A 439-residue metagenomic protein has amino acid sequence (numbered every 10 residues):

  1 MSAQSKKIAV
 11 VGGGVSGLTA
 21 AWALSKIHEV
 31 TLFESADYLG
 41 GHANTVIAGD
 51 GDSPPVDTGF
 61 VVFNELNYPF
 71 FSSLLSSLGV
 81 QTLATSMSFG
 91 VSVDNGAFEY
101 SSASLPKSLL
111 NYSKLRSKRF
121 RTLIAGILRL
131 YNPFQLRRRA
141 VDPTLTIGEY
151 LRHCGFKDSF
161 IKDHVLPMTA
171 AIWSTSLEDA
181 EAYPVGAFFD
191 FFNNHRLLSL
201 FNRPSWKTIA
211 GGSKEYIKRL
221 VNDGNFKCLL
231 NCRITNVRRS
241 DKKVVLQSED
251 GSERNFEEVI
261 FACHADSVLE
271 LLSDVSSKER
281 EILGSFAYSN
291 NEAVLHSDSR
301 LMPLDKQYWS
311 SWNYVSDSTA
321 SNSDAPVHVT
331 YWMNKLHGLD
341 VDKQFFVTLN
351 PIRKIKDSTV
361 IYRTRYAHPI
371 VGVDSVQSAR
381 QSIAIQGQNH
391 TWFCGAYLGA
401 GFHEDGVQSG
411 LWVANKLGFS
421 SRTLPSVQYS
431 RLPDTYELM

Functional and structural regions predicted by a protein language model:
M1-I8, K26-I27, A48-G49, V373-R380: Extreme N-terminal leader/targeting segments of oxidoreductases
K6-L32: N-terminal Rossmann-like FAD-binding beta1-loop-alpha1 element of flavoenzymes
S16, Y38, D266: Conserved Rossmann-like nucleotide-cofactor binding loop
S25-G49: Glycine-rich FAD pyrophosphate-binding loop
P54, E65-V185, F189-D190: Mobile amphipathic helical/loop "lid" adjacent to a hydrophobic cofactor/ligand pocket
A103, S321-M439: Conserved flavin/dinucleotide-binding core of flavoenzymes
D190-E249, R254-E257: Helical element adjacent to the flavin cofactor pocket in flavoenzyme catalytic cores
R233-A367: Mid-domain catalytic core of redox enzymes that form a hydrophobic substrate pocket/lid adjacent to a catalytic redox
